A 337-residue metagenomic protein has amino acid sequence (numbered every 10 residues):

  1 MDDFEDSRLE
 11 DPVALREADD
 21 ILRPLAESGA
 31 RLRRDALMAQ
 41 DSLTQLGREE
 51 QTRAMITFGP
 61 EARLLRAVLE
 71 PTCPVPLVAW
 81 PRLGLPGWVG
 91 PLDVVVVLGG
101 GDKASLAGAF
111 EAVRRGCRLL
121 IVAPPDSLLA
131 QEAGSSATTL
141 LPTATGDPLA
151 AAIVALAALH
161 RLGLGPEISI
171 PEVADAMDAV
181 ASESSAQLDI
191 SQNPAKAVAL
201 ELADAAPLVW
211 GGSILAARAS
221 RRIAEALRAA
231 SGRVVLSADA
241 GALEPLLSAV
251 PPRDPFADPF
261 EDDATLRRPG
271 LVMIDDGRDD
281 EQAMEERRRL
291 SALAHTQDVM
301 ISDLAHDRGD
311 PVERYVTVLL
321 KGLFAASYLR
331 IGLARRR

Functional and structural regions predicted by a protein language model:
P12-E17, R23-P24, A30, R34-Q45 (+2 more regions): Active-site phosphate/pyrophosphate-binding segments
R48-S182, D276-G277, R289: Glycine-rich phosphate-binding loops that contact phosphosugars or nucleotide phosphates
T52-G59, D204-G212, G270-D275: Short hydrophobic beta-strand segments
A67-V78, E225-L236, L293-D298: Short helix-loop-beta junction
L92-G100, L247, P251-E261, R267-G277: Short, well-ordered secondary-structure micro-motifs within conserved domains or adaptor modules
D126-A137, L246-S248, P311-V316: Glycine-rich, charge-decorated loop segments at or immediately adjacent to ligand/cofactor-binding or catalytic sites
T265-H306: C-terminal hydrophobic structural anchor segments that stabilize assembly/packing rather than catalytic chemistry
A292-R337: Charge-biased C-terminal accessory regions appended to nucleic-acid-, cytoskeletal NTPase
